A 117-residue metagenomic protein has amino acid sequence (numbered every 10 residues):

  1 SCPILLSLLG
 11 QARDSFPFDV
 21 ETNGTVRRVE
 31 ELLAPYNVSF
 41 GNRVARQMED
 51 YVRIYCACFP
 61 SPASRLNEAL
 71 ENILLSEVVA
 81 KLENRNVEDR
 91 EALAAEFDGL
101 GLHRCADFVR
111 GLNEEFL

Functional and structural regions predicted by a protein language model:
S1-L117: C-terminal regulatory/interaction module of P-loop NTP-utilizing enzymes
